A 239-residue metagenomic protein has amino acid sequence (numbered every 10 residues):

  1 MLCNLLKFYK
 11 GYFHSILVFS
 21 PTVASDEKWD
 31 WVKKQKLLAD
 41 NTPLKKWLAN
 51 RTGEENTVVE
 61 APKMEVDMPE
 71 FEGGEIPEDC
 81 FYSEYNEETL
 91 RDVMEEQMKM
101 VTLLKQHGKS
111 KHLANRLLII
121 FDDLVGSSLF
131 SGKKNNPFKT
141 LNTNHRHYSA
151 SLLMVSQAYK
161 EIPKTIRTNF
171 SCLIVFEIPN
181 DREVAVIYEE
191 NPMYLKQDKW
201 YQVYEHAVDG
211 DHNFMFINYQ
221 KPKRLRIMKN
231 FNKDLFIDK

Functional and structural regions predicted by a protein language model:
M1-G11, P21-S25, V32, G53 (+2 more regions): Conserved P-loop NTPase motor cores
I16: An amphipathic, basic-hydrophobic helix/alpha-beta surface used to engage anionic, phosphate-rich ligands or surfaces
K28-N41, E65-M68: Short, aromatic/basic amphipathic alpha-helical patches
L37-L38, E54, V184-K221: P-loop/Walker A phosphate-binding loop and immediately adjacent motor/lid segment at beta-alpha junctions
L44: Electropositive, glycine- and tryptophan-enriched low-complexity nucleic-acid-binding patches
E55-E60, M64-V66: Long intrinsically disordered, low-complexity regions that are acidic and Ser/Thr-rich
M64, D209-K239: Conserved P-loop NTPase motor module
